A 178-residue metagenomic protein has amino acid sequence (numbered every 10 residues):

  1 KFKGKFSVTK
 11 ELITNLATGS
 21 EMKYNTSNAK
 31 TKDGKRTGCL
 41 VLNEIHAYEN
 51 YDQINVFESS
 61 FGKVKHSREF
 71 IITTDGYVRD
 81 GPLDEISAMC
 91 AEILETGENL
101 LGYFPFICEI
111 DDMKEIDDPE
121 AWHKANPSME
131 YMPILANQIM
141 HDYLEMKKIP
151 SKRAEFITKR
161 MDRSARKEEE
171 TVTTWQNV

Functional and structural regions predicted by a protein language model:
K1-G38: Inter-Walker segment of RecA-like/P-loop motor cores
K30, Y48, V78: Glycine-rich nucleotide phosphate-binding loop and flanking beta-alpha elements of Rossmann-like dinucleotide-binding
K32, F61-G62: Structural motif
C39-V41, F70: Structural motif
N43-A47: Walker B catalytic acidic pair
Y51, V56, K63-V178: Non-catalytic, compositionally simple segments
